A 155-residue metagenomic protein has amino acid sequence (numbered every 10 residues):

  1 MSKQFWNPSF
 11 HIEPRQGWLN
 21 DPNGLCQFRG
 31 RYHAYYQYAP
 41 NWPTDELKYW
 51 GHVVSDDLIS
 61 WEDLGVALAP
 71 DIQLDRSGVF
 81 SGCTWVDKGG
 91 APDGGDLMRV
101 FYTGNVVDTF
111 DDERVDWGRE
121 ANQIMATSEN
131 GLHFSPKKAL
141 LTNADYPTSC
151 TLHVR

Functional and structural regions predicted by a protein language model:
M1-R155: Beta-rich carbohydrate-recognition and catalytic domains
